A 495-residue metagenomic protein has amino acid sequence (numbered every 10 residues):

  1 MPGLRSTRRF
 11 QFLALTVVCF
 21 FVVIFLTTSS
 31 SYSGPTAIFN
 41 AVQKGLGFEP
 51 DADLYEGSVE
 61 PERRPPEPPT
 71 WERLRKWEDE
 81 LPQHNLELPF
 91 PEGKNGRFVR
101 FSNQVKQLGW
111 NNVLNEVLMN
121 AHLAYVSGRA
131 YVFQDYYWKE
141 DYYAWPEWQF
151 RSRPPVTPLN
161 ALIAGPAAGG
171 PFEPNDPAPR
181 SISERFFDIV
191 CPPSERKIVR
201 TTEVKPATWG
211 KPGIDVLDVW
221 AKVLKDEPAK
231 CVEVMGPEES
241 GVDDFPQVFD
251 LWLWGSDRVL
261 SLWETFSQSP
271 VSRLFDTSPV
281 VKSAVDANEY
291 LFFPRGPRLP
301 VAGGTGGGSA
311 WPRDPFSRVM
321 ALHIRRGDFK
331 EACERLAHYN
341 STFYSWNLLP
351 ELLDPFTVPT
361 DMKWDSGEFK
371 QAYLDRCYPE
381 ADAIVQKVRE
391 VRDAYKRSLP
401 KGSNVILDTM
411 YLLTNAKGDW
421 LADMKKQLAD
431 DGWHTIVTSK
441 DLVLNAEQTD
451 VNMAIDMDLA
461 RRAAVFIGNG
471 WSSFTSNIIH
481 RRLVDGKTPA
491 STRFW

Functional and structural regions predicted by a protein language model:
M1-F48: N-terminal signal-anchor transmembrane helix specifying type II single-pass membrane topology of secretory-pathway
V18-F21, N40, G45-L374, Y378 (+3 more regions): Secretory-pathway glycan-assembly enzymes, especially type II membrane glycosyltransferases that use nucleotide-sugar
V105, I324-D328, T414-K417, L428 (+3 more regions): Short, flexible loop/turn elements at secondary-structure junctions
L118, M453-W495: A donor-sugar binding/catalytic signature common to diverse glycosyltransferases and related nucleotide-sugar
E140-Y142, F329-A332, G418-L421, T475-S476 (+1 more regions): Eukaryotic short linear interaction motifs
P146-S152, D419-W433, N477-R482: Short, aromatic/basic amphipathic alpha-helical patches
D354-L374, P379-A381, V385-A446: Catalytic donor nucleotide-activated moiety binding site of glycosyltransferases and closely related
